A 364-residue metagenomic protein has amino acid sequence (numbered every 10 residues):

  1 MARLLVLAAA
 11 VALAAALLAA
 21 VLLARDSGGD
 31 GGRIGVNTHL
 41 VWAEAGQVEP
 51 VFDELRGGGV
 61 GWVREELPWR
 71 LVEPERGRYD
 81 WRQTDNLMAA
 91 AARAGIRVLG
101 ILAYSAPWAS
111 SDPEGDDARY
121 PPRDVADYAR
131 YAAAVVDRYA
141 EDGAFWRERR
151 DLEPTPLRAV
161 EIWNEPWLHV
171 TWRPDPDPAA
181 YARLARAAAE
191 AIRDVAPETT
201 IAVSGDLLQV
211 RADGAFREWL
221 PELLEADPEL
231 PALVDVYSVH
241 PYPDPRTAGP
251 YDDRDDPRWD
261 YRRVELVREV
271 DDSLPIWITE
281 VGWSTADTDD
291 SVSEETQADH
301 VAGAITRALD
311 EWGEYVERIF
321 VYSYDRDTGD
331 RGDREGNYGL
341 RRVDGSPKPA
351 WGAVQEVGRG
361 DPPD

Functional and structural regions predicted by a protein language model:
M1-A12: N-terminal Sec-pathway targeting helices
L23-W62, E66: Boundary/entry segment of secreted carbohydrate-active catalytic domains
G31, A129, V136-P156, P176-T296: Noncatalytic carbohydrate-binding groove/subsite architecture in carbohydrate-active enzymes
G32-T38, V63-E65, V98-L102, R158-I162 (+4 more regions): Hydrophobic faces of well-ordered beta-strands that scaffold small-molecule active sites in alpha/beta enzyme cores
T38-E49, W69-R82, P107-A109, W167-T171 (+6 more regions): Acidic-and-aromatic substrate-binding clefts and catalytic sites of carbohydrate-active enzymes
W42-R56, A215-D227, D299-R307: Short, acidic/polar
E49-G57, W62-V136, D175-S204, D256-R258: Aromatic-lined substrate-binding rim segments of carbohydrate-active enzymes
P156-E161, P166, A286-H300, R307-D364: Aromatic-rich peripheral "rim/lid" segments of glycoside hydrolase catalytic domains that contact and position glycan
